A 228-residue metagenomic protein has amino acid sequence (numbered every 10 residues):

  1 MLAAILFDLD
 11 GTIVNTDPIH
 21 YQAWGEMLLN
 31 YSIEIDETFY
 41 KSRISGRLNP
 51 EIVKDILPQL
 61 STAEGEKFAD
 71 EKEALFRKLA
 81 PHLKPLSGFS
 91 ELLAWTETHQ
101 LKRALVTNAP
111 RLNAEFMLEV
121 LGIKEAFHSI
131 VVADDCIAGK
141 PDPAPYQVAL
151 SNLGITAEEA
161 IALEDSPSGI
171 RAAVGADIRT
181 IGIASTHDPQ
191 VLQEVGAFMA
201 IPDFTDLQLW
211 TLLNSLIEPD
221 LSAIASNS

Functional and structural regions predicted by a protein language model:
M1-A3, A94-E97, P110-S228: Asp-based, Mg2+/Mn2+-dependent phosphohydrolase catalytic module
L2-H99, K124: N-terminal helical cap/lid subdomain that shapes the substrate entry/recognition surface in HAD-like hydrolases
T12, T107, A184: Conserved phosphate-coupling serine/threonine residues in phosphotransfer and NTP-handling enzymes
P18, T107, F116: Conserved catalytic-core motifs of eukaryotic protein kinase domains, centered on the activation segment
H20, L60, K102, G154-A157 (+1 more regions): Generic detector of short alpha-helix boundary/capping microenvironments and adjacent low-complexity segments
P85, V106, A138: Residue-level marker of regulatory loop/turn positions in helix-turn-helix DNA-binding domains and in histidine
K102-A104, R179: Proline-centered loop/turn at the N-terminus of a beta-strand
